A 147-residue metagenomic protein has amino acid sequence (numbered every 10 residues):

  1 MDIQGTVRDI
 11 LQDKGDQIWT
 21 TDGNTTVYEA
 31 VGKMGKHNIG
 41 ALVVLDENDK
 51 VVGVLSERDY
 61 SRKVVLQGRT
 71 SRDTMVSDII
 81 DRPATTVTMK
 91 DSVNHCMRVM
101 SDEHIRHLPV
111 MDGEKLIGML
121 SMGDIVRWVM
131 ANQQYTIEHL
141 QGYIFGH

Functional and structural regions predicted by a protein language model:
M1-H147: Tandem CBS (Cystathionine beta-synthase) repeat/Bateman regulatory domains
